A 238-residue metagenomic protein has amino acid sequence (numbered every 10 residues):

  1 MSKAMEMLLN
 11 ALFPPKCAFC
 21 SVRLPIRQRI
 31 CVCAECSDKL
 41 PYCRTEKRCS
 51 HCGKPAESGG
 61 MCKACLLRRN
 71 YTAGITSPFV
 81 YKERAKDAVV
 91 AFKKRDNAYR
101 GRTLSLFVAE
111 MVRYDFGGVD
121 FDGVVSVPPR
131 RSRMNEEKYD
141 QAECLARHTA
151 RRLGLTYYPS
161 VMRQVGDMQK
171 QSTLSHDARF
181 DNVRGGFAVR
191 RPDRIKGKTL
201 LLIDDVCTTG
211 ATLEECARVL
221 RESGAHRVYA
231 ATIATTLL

Functional and structural regions predicted by a protein language model:
M1-L238: Glycine-rich phosphate/pyrophosphate-handling loop used in enzymes and phosphotransfer proteins
